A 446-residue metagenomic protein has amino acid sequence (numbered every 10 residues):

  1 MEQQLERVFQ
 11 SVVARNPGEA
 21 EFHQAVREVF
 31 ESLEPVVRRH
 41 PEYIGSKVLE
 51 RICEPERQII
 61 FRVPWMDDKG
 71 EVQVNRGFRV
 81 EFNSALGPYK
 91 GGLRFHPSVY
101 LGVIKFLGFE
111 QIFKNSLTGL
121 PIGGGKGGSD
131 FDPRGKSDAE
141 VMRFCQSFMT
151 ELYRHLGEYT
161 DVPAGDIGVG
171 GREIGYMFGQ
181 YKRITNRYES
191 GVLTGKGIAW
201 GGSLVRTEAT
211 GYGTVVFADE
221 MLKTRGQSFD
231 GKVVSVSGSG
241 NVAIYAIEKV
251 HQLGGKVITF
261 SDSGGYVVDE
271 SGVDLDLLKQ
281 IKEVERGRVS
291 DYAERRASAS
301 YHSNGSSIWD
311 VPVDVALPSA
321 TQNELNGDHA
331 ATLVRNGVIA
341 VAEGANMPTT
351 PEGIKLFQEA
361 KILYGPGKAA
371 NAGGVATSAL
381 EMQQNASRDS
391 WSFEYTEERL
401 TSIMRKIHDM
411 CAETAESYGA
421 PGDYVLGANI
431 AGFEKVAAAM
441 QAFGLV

Functional and structural regions predicted by a protein language model:
M1-L204, Y395, K435-L445: N-terminal ligand-binding/catalytic initiation module
E2-A25, M221, V334-V446: Adenosine-phosphate binding glycine-rich loop
F9-Q10, R27, E34, L101 (+14 more regions): Predominant activation on well-ordered alpha-helical scaffold segments within soluble catalytic domains
G70, D166-I167, S203-T210, S235-S239 (+2 more regions): Active-site nucleophile and cofactor-binding loops and adjacent substrate-binding regions of central metabolic enzymes
T160-A164, Y188-V192, V236, T259-D262 (+4 more regions): General beta-strand structural signal in soluble alpha/beta enzymes
G197, G202-D310: Glycine-rich phosphate/diphosphate-binding loop of Rossmann-like nucleotide-binding domains
G265-Y364, A369: Rossmann-like adenosine-cofactor binding region
